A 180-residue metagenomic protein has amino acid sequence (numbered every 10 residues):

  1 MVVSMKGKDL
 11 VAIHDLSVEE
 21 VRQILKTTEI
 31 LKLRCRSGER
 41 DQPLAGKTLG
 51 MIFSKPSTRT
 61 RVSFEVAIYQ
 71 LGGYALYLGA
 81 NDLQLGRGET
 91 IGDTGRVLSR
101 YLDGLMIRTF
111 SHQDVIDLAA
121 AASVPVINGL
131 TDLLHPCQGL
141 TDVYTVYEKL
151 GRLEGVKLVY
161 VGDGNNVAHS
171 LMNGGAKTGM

Functional and structural regions predicted by a protein language model:
M1-V62, V66, L134: Positively charged, low-complexity intrinsically disordered leader regions
T48-Y101: Active-site cofactor/substrate anionic-group-binding motifs, chiefly glycine- and Lys/Arg-rich phosphate-binding loops
S54-A67, L150-M180: Glycine-rich phosphate/diphosphate-binding loop of Rossmann-like nucleotide-binding domains
L71, Y101, A121-S123, T178: Short, structured coil segments at secondary-structure junctions
N81-L83, L130-L134: Short, acidic/turn-prone active-site loops that include or flank metal/cofactor- and phosphate-binding residues
S99-S111, V126: A glycine-rich helix N-cap at a beta->alpha junction
Q138-V156: Short internal alpha-helix immediately C-terminal to a glycine-rich phosphate-binding loop in Rossmann-like
